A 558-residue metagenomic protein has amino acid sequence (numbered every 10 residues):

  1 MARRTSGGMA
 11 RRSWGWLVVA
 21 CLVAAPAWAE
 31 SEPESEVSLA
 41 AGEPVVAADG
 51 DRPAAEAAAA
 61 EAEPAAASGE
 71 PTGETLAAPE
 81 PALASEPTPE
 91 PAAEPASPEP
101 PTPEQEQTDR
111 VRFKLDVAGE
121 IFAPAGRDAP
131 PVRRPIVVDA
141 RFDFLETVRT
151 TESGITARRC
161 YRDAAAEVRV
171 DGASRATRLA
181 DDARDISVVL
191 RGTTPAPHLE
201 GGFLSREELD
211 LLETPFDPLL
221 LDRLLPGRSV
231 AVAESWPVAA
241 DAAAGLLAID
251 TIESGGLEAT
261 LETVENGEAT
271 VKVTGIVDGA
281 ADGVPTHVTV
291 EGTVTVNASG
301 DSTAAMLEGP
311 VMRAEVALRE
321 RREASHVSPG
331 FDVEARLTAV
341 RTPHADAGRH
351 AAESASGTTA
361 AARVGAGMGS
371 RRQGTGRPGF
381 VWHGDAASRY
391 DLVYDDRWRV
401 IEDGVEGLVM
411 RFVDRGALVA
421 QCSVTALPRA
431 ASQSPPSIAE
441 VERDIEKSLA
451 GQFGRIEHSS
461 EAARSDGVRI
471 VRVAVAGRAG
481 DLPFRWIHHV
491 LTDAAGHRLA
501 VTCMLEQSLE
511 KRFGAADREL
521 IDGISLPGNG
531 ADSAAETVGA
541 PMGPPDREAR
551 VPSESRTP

Functional and structural regions predicted by a protein language model:
A2-P33: Sec-dependent N-terminal signal peptides
S31-A65, S555: N-terminal propeptides/low-complexity segments immediately following signal peptides in secreted or periplasmic proteins
L39-V46, G73-P79, A84-E86, E90-S388 (+1 more regions): Signature of exported/secreted
V271-G279, M312-R313, R411-V413, V471-G480: Short beta-strand segments that buttress and anchor functional surface loops
P310, C422-V424, G496-E506: Short, well-ordered beta-strand elements
R336, V340, A345-R349, W398 (+1 more regions): Surface-exposed amphipathic alpha-helical segments
G384-A387, D391-D444, R478-A479: Secretory pathway targeting signatures of secreted, lumenal, and periplasmic proteins
E442-A494, D546, R550: Signature of long, low-cysteine stretches enriched in small and polar/charged residues
